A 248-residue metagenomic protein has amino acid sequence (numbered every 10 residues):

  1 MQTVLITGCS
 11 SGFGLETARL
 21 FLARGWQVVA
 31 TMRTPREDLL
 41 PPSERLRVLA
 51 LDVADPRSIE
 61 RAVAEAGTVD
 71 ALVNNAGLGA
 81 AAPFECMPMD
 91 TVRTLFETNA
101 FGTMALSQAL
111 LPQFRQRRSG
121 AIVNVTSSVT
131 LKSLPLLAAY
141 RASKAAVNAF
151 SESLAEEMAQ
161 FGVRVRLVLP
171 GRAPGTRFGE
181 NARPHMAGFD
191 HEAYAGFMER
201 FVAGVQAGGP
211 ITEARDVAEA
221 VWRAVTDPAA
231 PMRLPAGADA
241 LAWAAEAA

Functional and structural regions predicted by a protein language model:
S10, G14, A18: N-terminal Rossmann NAD(P)H-binding glycine-rich loop of SDR-like oxidoreductase domains
A50-R61, M89-D90: The beta1-alpha1 cofactor-binding region of Rossmann-like NAD(H)/NADP(H)-dependent oxidoreductases
P83-F84, T91-R93: Substrate-binding pocket helix/loop in short-chain dehydrogenase/reductase
S107, S143-A146: Active-site helix of classical SDR
S107-Q108, E152: A short, exposed helix-loop element centered on a Lys and neighboring polar residues
S127: Residue(s) in the substrate-gating loop at a strand-loop-helix junction that position the organic substrate next
Q160-A230: SDR active-site lid
